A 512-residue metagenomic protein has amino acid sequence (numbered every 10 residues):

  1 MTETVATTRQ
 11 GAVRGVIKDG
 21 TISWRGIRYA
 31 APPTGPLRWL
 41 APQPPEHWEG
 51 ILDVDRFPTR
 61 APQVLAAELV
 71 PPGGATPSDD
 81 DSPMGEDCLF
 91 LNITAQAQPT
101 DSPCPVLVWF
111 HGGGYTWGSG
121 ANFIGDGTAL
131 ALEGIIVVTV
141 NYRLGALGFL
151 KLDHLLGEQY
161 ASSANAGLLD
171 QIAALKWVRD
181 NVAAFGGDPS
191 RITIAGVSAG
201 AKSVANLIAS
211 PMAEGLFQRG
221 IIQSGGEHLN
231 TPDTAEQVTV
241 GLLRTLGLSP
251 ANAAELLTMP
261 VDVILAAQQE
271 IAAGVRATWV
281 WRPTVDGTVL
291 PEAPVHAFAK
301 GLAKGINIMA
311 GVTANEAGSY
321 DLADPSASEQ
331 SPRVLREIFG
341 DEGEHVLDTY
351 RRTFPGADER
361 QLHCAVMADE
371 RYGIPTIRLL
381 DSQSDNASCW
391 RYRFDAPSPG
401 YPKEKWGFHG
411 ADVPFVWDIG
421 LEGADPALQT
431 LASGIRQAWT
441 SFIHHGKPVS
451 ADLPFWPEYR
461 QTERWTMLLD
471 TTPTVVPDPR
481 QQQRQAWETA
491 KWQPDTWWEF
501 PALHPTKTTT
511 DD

Functional and structural regions predicted by a protein language model:
M1-N165, P189, A277, E422-I435 (+5 more regions): Non-catalytic accessory segments of hydrolases
Q10, E86-F90, P105, G134 (+6 more regions): Extracellular structured ligand-interaction cores
I22, C88-L89, L169-I172, K176 (+7 more regions): A structural signal for well-ordered alpha-helical segments within the folded catalytic domains of diverse enzymes
G73-P250, H296-D321, S450: Serine-hydrolase-like catalytic core of hydrolytic proteins
R143-G145, A195-A199, R393-Y401, P454-R460: Short, solvent-exposed turn/loop segments enriched in Gly/Ser/Thr/Pro and often Arg
R244-T258, P426-L428: Short, charged, surface-exposed loops that flank catalytic or proteolytic processing sites
T258, D262-Q429, A438, H445: Substrate-gating cap/lid region and adjacent catalytic-acid/histidine neighborhood within extracellular/lumenal
